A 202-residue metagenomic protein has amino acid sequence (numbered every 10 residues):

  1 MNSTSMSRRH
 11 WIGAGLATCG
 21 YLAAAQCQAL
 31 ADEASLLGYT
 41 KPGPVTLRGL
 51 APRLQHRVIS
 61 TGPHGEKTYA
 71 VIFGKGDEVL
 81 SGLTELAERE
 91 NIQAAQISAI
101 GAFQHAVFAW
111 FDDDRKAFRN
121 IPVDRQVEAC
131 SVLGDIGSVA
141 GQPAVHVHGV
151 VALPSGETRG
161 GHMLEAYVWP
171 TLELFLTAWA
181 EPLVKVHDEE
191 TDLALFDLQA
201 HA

Functional and structural regions predicted by a protein language model:
N2-C19: N-terminal secretory signal peptides and thylakoid transit peptides that target proteins across membranes
S5, A25-L50: C-terminal segment of N-terminal export signals and the immediately downstream linker at the start of the mature
P44-A94: Long, hydrophobic N-terminal alpha-helical segment
S60, T84-A87, D135-V139, G160-E165: A generic local secondary-structure boundary/capping motif
I72-V123, V127: Short, well-structured hydrophobic secondary-structure segments
E85-I92, V151-E157, L164, V168: Short, intrinsically disordered, mixed-charge
V127-S155: Mid-chain, well-packed structural core segment of small domains
P154, M163-H201: Mixed-charge, glycine-accented linear interaction segment located at domain edges/termini
